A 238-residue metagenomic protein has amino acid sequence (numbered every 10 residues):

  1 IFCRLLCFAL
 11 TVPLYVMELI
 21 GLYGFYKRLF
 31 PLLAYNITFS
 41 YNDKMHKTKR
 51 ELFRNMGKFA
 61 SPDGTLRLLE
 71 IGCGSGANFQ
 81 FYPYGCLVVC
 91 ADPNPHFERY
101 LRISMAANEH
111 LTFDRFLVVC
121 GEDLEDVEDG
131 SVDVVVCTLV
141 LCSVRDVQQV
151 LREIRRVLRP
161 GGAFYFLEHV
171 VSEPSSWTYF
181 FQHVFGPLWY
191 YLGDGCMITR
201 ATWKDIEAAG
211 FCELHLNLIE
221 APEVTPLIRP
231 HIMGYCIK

Functional and structural regions predicted by a protein language model:
I1-Y23: N-terminal auxiliary segments of SAM/dcSAM-dependent transferases
V16-I20, K27-H46, L167-I228: C-terminal alpha-helical "lid/dimerization" subdomain adjacent to the S-adenosyl-L-methionine
S40-R67, A77-F81: Conserved alpha-helix/loop element of class I SAM-dependent methyltransferases that forms part of the SAM/SAH-binding
R67-L124: Class I SAM-dependent methyltransferase SAM/SAH-binding core
E122-V135: A short acidic, Gly/Pro-enriched loop at the edge of an enzyme's catalytic core that lines a small-molecule cofactor
D133-D146: A short SAM/SAH-binding and catalytic strip from SAM-dependent methyltransferases
Q148-P160: A short glycine-rich, Lys/Arg-flanked "PGG" loop and its adjoining helix->strand segment in the class I
H231-K238: C-terminal lobe and adjacent flexible extensions of AdoMet/dcAdoMet transferase-like proteins
